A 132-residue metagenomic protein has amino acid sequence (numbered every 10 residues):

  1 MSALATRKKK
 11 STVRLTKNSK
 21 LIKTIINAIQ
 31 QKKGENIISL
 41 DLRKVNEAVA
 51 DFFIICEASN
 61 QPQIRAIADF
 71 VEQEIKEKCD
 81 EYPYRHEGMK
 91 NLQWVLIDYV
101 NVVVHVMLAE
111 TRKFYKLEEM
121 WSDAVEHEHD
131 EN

Functional and structural regions predicted by a protein language model:
M1-V45, S59-A66, C79-E81, E87-M89 (+2 more regions): Long, contiguous binding/interaction regions
V49-F53: Short, solvent-exposed beta-strand edge segments and adjacent coil->beta transition regions
I55-E57: Short hydrophobic/aromatic beta-strand micro-patches that form the beta-sheet surface supporting nucleotide- or nucleic
I67-E72: Short amphipathic alpha-helices in soluble, non-transmembrane regions that often serve as interface/regulatory elements
